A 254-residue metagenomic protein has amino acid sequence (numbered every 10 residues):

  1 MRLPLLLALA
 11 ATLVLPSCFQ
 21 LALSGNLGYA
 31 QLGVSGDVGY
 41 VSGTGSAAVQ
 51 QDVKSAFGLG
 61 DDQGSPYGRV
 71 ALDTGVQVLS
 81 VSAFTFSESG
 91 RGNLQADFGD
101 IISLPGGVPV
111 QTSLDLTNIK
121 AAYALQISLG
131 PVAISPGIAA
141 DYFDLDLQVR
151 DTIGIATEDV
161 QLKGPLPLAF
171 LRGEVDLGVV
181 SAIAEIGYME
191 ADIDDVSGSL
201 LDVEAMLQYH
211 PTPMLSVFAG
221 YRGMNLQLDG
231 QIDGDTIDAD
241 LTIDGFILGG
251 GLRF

Functional and structural regions predicted by a protein language model:
M1-L7: Bacterial N-terminal signal peptides that target proteins for export
G25-Q31, V81-T85, P136-Y142, G173 (+4 more regions): Transmembrane beta-barrel strands of outer-membrane/channel proteins
G33-G64, A83-T117, F143-G164, A191-D194 (+1 more regions): Extracellular/periplasm-exposed beta-strand and loop segments of Gram-negative cell-envelope proteins, dominated by
S65, G164-F170, G198-M206, L241-I247: Transmembrane beta-barrel architecture of outer membranes
G68-T74, A121-I127, I138-A140, A169-V175 (+3 more regions): Residues on the lipid-exposed face of transmembrane beta-strands in outer-membrane beta-barrel proteins
V76-V81, P131-I134, V179-A182, M214-V217: Repeated loop/turn-to-beta-strand initiation elements of outer-membrane beta-barrel proteins
V180-G198: Transmembrane beta-strand segments that form the barrel wall of outer-membrane beta-barrel proteins
